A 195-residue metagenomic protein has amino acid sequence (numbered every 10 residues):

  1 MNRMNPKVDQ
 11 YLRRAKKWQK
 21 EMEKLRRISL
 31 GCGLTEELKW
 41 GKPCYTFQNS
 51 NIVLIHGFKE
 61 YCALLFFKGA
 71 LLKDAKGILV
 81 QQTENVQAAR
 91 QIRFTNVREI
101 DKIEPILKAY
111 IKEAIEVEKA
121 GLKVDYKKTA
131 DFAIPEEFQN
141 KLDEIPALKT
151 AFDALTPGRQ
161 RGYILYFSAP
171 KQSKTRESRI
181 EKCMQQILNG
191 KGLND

Functional and structural regions predicted by a protein language model:
M1-D195: Charge-dense, helix-prone N-terminal extensions
